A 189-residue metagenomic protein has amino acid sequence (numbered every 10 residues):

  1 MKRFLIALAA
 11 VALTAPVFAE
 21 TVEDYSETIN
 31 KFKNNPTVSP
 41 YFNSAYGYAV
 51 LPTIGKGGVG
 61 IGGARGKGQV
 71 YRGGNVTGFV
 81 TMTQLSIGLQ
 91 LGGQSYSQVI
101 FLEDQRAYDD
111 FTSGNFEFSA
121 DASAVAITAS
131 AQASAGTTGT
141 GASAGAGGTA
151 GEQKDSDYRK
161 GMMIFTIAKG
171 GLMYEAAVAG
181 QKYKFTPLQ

Functional and structural regions predicted by a protein language model:
M1-F4: Positively charged n-region of N-terminal signal peptides that target proteins for export
I6-A7, V17: Cleavable N-terminal signal peptides
A10: DNA replication initiation on ssDNA origins
L13-A19: Sec/Tat signal peptide C-region and signal peptidase I cleavage site
E20-Q189: Small-residue-enriched, tightly packed secondary-structure blocks
